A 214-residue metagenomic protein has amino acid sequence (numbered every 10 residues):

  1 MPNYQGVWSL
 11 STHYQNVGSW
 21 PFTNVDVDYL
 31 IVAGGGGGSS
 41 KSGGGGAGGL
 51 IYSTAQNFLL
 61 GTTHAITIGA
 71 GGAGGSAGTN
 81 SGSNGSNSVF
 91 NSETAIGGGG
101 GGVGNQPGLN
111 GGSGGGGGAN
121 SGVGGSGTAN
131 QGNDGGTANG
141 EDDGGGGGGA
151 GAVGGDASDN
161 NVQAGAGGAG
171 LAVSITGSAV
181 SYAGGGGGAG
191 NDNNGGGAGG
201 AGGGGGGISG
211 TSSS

Functional and structural regions predicted by a protein language model:
P2-S19, T23-S214: Low-complexity, glycine/proline-biased repetitive segments and flexible coils/loops
